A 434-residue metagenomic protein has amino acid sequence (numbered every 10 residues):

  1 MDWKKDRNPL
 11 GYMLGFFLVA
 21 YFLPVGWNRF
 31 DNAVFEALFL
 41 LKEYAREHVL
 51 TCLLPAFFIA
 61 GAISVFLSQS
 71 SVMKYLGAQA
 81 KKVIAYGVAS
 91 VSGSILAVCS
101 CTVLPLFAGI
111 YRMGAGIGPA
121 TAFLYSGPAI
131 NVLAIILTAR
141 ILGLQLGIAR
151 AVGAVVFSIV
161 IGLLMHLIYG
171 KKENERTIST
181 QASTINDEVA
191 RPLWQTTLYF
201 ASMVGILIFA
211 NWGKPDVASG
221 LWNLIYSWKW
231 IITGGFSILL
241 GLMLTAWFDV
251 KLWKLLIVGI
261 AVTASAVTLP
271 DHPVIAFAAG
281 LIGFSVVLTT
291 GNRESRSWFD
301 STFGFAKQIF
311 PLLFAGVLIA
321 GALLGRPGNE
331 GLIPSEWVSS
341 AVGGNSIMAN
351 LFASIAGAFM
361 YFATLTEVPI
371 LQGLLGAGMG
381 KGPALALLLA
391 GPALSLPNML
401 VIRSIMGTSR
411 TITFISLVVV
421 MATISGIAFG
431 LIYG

Functional and structural regions predicted by a protein language model:
M1-N8, A139, G143-Q195, G241 (+1 more regions): Juxtamembrane and boundary regions of transmembrane helices in multi-pass small-molecule transporters and channels
L10-G11, L50-L54, V83-G87, T121 (+9 more regions): Hydrophobic alpha-helical transmembrane segments
F16-R29, I206-N211: Alpha-helical transmembrane segments of multi-pass membrane proteins
V34-A80, F310-V317, G321-G343: Helix-loop-helix hairpins and the membrane-proximal interhelical loops of multi-pass alpha-helical transport proteins
L41, A45-C52, F58, A80-I95 (+3 more regions): Small-residue-enriched transmembrane helix starts and helix-helix packing motifs in multi-pass inner-membrane proteins
A60, S64, L96, F157-G162 (+6 more regions): Alpha-helical transmembrane segments of multipass membrane proteins
Q69, A80-K82, G93-A151, G321-M406 (+1 more regions): Membrane-interfacial helix-loop connectors
L76, G205, A210-T364: Transmembrane helical segments that form the transport core of multi-pass membrane transport proteins
